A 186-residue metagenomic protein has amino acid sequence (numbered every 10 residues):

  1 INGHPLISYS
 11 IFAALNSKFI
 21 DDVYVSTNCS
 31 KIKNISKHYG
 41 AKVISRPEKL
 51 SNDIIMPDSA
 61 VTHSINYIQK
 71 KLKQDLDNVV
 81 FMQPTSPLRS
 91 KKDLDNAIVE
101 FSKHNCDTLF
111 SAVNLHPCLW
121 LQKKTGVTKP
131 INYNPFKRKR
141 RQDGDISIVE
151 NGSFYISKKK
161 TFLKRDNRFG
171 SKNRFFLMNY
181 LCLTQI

Functional and structural regions predicted by a protein language model:
I1-S26: N-terminal glycine-rich phosphate-binding loop and ensuing alpha1 helix
L15, Y24, S30-V80, L88-K92 (+1 more regions): Short phosphate-binding loop-to-helix
I20, Q74-L76, N105-C106: Short, high-confidence coil segments that cap the C-terminus of an alpha-helix and link into the following beta-strand
T27-N28, Q83, A112: Short beta-strand/turn micro-motifs composed of small residues that flank or help shape donor/cofactor-binding pockets
K49-D53, P117-C118, C182-T184: A short acidic, often aromatic-flanked loop/helix-cap motif at beta-alpha or helix-coil junctions that lines enzyme
S59, H63, P87-K172, L177: Conserved core of the sugar-phosphate nucleotidyltransferase
F175-I186: C-terminal and late-domain segments of enzyme folds
